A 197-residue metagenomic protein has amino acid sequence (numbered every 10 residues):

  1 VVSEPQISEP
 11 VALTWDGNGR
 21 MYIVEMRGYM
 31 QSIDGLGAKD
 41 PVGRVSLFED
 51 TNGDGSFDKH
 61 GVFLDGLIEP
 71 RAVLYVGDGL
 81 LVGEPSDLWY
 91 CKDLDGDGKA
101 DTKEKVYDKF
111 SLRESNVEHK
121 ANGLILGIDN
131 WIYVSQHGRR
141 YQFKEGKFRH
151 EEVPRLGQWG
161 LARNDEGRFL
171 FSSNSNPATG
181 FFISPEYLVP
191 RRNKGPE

Functional and structural regions predicted by a protein language model:
V2-E197: Beta-propeller domains with acidic blade repeats across secreted/periplasmic ectodomains and cytosolic WD/CNH propellers
